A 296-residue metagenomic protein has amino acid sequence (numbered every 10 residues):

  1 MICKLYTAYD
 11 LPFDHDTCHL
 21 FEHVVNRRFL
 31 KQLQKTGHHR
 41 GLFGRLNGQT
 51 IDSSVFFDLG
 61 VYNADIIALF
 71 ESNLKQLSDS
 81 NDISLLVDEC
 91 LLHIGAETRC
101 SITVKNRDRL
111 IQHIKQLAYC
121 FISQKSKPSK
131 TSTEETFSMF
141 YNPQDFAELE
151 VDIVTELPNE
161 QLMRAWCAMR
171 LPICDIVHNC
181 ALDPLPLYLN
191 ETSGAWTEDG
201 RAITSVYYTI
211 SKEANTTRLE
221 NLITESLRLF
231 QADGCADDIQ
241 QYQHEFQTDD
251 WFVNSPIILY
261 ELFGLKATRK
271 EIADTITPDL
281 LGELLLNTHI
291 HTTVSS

Functional and structural regions predicted by a protein language model:
M1-D52, A64-I203, I210-S296: Mature, solvent-exposed C-terminal subdomains and processed small-chain segments of exported/organellar
F56-D58: Alpha-helical, coiled-coil/dimerization segments enriched in small aliphatic residues
G60-Y62: Beta-hairpin (beta-strand-turn-beta-strand) motif
